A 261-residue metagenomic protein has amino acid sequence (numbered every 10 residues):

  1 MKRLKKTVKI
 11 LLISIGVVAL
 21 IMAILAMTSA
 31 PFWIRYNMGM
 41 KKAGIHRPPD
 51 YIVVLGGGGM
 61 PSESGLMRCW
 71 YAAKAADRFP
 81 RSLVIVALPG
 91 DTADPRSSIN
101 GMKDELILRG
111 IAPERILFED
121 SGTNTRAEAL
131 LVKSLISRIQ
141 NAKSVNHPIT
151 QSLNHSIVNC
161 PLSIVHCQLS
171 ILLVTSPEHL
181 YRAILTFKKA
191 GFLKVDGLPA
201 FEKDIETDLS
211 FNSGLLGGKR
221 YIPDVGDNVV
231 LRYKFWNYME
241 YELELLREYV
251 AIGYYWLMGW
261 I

Functional and structural regions predicted by a protein language model:
M1, R138, Y255-G259: A structural signal for alpha-helix termini and helix-coil/disorder junctions
M1-P48: N-terminal membrane-anchoring alpha-helices
K5-V8, Y233, N237-E240: Membrane-interface helix-boundary signature
I24-P31, A73, G253, L257-W260: Structural signature of transmembrane alpha-helix termini at the membrane-water interface
A30-N146, N154-F235: A structural signal for short, hydrophobic/glycine-enriched beta-strand patches
N237-I261: A transmembrane-helix-recognition feature enriched in membrane-embedded lipid enzymes and envelope glyco-/phospholipid
